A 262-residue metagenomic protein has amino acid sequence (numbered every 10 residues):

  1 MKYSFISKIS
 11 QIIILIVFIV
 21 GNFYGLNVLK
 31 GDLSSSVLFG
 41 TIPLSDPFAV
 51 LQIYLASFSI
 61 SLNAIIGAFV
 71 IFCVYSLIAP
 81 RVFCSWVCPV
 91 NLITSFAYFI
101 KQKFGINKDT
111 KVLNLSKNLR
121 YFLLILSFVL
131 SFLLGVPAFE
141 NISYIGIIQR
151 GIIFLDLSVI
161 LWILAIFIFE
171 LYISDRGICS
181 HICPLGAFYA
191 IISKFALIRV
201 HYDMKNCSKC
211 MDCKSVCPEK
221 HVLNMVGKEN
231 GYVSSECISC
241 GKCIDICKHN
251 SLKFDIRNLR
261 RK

Functional and structural regions predicted by a protein language model:
M1-N224, S235, D245-K262: Non-ligating segments of multi-cofactor redox enzymes
G227-S234, C240: Short linker/helix segments within small regulatory modules
